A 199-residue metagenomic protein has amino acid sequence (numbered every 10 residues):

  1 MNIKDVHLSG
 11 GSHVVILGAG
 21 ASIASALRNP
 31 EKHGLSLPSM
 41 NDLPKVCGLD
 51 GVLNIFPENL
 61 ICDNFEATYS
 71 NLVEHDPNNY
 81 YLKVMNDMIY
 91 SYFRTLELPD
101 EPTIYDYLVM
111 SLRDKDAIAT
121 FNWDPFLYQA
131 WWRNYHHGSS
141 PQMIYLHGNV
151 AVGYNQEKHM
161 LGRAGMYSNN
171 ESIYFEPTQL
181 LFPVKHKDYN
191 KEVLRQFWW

Functional and structural regions predicted by a protein language model:
M1-D116, F121-L127, H147: Gly/serine-rich nucleotide phosphate-binding loop at the start of the catalytic core of nucleotide/ADP-ribose-handling
C47-Y69, Y105, V109-W199: Extended, H/D-rich, highly charged conserved domains that either
